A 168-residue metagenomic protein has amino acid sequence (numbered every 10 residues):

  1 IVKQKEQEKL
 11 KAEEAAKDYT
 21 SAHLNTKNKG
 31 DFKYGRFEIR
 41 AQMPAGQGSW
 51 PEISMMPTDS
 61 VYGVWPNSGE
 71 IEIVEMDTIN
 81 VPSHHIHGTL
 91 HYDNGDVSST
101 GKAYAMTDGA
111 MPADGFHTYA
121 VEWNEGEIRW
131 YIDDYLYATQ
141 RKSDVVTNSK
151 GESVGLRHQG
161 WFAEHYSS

Functional and structural regions predicted by a protein language model:
I1-S168: GH16 jelly-roll
